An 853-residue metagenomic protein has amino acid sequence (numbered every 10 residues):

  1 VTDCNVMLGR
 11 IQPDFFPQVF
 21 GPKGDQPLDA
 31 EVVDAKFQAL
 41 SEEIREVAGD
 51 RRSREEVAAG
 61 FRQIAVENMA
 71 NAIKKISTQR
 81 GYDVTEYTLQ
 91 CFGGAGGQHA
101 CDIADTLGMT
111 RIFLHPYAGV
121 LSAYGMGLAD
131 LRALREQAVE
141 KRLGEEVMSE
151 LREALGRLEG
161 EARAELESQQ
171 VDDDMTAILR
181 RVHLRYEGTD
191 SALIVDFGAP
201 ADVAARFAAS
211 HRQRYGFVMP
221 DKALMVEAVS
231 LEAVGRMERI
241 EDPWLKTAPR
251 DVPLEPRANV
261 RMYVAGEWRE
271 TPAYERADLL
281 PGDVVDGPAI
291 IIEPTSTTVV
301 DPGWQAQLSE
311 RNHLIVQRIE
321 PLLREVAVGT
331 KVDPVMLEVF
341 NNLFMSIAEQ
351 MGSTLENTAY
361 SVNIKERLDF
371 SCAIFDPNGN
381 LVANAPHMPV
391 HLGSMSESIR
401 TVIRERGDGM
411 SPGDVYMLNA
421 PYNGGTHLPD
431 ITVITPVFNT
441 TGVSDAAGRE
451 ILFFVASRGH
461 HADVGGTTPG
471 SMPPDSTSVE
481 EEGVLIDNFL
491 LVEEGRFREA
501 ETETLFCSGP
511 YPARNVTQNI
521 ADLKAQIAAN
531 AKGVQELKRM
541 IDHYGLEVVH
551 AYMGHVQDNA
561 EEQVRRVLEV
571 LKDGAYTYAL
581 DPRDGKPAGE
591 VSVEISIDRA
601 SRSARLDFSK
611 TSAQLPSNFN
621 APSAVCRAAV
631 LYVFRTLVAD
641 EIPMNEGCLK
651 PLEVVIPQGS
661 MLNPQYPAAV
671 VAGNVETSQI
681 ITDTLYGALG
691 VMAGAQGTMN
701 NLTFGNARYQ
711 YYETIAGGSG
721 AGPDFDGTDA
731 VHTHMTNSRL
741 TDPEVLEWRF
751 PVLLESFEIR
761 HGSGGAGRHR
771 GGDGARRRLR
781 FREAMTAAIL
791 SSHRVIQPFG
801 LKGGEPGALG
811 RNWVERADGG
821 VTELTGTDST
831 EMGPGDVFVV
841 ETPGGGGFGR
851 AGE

Functional and structural regions predicted by a protein language model:
V1-V84, C91-E853: C-terminal, non-catalytic interaction/recognition modules in large multi-subunit enzymes and RNPs
